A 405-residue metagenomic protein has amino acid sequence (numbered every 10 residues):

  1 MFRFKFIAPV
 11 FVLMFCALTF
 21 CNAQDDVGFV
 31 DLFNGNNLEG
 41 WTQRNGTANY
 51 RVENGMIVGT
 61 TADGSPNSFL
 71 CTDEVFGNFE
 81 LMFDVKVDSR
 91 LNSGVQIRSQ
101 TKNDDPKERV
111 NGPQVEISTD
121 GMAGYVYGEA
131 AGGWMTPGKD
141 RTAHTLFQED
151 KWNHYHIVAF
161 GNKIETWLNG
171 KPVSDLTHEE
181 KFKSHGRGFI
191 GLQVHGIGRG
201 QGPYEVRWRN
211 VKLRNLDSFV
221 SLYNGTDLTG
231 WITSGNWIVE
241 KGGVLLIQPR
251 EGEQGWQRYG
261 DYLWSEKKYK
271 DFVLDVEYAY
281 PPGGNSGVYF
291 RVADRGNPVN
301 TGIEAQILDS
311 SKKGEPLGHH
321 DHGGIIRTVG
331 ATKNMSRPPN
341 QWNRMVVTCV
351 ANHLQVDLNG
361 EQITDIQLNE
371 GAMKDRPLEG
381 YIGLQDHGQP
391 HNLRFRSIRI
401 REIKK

Functional and structural regions predicted by a protein language model:
M1-F6: Positively charged n-region of N-terminal signal peptides that target proteins for export
A8-T19: Bacterial N-terminal signal peptides
C21-K405: Carbohydrate-interacting regions of secretory-pathway proteins
